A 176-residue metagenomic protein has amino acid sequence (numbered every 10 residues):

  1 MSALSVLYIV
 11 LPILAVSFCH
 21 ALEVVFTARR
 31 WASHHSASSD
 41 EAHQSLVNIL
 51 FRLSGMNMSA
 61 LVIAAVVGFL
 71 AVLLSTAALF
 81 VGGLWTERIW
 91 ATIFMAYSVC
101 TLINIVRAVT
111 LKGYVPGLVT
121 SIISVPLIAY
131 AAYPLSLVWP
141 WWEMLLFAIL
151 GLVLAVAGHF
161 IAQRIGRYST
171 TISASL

Functional and structural regions predicted by a protein language model:
S2-A32: N-terminal signal-anchor transmembrane alpha helix
S17-T27, Y97-A108, L152-R167: Transmembrane alpha-helical segments that form the membrane-embedded catalytic/substrate-channel core of multi-pass
V24-S54, I165-L176: Cytosolic, membrane-interface loops and tails of multi-pass inner-membrane proteins
M58-L79, C100, I123-I128: Core segments of transmembrane alpha-helices that mediate helix-helix packing or line hydrophobic substrate/ligand
F80-L84, I105-V115, L135-W139: Membrane-interface helix caps and helix-loop-helix hairpins in membrane proteins
W85-M95: Structural signature of hydrophobic alpha-helical transmembrane segments
I93-N104, V115-L135, G151-L154: Hydrophobic alpha-helical membrane segments
A131-L176: Terminal transmembrane helical module of multi-pass membrane proteins
